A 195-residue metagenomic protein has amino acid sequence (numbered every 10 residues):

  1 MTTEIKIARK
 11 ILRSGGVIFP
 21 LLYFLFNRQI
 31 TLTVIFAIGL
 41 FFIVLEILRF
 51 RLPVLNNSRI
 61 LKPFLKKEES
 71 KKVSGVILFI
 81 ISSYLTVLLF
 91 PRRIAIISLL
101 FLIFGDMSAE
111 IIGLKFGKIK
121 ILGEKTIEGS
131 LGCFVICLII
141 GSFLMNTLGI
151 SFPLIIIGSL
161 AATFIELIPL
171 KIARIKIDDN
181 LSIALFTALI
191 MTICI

Functional and structural regions predicted by a protein language model:
M1-V34, I47-F143, I150-L154, S159-C194: Interhelical loop and helix-boundary elements at the membrane-water interface of polytopic inner-membrane proteins
L40-F42: Hydrophobic alpha-helical transmembrane segments of multi-pass membrane proteins
